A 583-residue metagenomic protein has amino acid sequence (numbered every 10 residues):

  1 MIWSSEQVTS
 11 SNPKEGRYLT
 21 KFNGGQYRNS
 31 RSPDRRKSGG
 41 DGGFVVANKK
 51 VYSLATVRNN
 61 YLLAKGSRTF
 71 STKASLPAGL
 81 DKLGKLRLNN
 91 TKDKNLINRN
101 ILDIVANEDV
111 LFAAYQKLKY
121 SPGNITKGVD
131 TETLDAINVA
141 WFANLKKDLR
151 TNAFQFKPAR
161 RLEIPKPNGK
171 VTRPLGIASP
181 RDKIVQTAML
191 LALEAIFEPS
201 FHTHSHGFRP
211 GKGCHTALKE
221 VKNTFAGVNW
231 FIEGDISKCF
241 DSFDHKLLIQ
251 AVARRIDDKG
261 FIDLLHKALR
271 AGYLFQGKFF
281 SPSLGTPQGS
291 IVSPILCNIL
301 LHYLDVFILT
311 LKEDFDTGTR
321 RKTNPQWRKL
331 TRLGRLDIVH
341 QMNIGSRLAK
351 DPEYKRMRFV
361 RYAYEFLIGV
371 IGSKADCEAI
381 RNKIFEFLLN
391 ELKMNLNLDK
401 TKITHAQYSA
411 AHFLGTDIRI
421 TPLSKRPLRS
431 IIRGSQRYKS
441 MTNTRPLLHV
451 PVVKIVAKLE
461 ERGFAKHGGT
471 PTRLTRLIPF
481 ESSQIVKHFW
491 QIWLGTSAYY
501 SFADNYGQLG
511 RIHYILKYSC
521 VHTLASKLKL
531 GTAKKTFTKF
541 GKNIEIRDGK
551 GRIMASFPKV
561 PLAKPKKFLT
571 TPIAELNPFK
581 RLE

Functional and structural regions predicted by a protein language model:
M1-E583: Non-catalytic terminal/accessory segments
